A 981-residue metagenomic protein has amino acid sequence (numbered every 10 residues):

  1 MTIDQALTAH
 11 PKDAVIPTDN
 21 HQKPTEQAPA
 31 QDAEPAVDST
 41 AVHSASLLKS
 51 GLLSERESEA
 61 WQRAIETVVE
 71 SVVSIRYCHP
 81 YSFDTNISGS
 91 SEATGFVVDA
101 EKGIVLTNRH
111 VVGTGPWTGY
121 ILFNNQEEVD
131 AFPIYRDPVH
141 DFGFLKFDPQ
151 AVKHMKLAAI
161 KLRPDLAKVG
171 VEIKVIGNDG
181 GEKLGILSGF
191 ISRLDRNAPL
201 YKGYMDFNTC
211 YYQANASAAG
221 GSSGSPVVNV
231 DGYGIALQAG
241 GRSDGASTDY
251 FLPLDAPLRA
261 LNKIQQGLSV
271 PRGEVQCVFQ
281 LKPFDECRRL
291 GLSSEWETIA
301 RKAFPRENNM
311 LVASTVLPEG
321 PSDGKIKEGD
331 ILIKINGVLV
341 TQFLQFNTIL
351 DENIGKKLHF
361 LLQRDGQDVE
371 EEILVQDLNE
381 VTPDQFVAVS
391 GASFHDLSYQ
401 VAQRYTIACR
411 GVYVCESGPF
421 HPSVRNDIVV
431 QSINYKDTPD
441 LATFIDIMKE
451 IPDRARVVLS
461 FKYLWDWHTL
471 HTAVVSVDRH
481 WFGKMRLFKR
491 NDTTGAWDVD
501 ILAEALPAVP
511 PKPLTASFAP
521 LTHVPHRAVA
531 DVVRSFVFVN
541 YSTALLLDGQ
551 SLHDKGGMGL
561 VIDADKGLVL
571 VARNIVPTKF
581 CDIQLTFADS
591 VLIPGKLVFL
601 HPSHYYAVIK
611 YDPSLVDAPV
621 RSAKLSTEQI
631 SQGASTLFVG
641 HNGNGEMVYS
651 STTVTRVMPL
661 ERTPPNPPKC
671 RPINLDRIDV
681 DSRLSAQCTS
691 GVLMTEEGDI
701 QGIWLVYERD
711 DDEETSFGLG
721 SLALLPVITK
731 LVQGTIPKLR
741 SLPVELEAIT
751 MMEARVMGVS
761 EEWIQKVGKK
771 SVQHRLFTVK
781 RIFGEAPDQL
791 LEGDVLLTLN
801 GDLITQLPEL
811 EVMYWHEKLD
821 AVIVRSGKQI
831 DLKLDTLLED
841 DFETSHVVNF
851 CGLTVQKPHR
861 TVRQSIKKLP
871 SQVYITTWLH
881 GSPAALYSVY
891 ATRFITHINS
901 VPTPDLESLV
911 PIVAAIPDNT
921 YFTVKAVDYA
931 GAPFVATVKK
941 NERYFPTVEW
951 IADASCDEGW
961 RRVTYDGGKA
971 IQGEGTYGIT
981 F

Functional and structural regions predicted by a protein language model:
T2-A41, R63, A100-E101, R109 (+17 more regions): C-terminal recognition in membrane/secretory proteostasis and scaffolding
L47-K49, P80-S82, S88, D99-G185 (+5 more regions): Conserved active-site neighborhood of the chymotrypsin/trypsin-like protease fold
L53-E57, N86-S88, Q126, H154 (+2 more regions): Short gly/ser/thr-rich secondary-structure transition/capping motifs
E55, E59, P164-A167, G185 (+9 more regions): Soluble non-cytosolic domains of exported or imported proteins
T67-S82, V175, A530-L546, T636-F638: A short, Trp-centered hydrophobic/proline-enriched beta-strand micro-motif
D84, D148-I160, G185-F251, S314 (+6 more regions): Active-site region of chymotrypsin-like
G89, F96, S225-P226, L560 (+1 more regions): A residue-level detector for well-ordered beta-strand positions
P116-F132, K168-K174, L184-P199, D255-L258 (+10 more regions): Beta-strand/loop subdomains of soluble extracytoplasmic proteins
